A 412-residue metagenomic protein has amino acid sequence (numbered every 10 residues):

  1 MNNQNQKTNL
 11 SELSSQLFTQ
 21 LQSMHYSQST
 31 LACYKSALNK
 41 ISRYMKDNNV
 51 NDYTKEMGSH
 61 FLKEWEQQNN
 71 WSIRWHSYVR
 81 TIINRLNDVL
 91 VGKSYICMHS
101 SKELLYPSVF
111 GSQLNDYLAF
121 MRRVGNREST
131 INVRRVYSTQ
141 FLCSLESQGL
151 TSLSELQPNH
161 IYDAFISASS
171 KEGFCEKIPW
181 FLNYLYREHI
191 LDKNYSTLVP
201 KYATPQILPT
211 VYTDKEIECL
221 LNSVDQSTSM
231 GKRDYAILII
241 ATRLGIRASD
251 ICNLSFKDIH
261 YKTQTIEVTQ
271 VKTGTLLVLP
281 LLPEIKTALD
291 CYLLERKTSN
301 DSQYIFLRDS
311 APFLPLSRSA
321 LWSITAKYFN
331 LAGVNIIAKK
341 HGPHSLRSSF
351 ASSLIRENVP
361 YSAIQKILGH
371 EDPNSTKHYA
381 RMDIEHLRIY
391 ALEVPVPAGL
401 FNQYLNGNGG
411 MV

Functional and structural regions predicted by a protein language model:
M1-V412: Conserved catalytic core of the tyrosine transesterase superfamily
